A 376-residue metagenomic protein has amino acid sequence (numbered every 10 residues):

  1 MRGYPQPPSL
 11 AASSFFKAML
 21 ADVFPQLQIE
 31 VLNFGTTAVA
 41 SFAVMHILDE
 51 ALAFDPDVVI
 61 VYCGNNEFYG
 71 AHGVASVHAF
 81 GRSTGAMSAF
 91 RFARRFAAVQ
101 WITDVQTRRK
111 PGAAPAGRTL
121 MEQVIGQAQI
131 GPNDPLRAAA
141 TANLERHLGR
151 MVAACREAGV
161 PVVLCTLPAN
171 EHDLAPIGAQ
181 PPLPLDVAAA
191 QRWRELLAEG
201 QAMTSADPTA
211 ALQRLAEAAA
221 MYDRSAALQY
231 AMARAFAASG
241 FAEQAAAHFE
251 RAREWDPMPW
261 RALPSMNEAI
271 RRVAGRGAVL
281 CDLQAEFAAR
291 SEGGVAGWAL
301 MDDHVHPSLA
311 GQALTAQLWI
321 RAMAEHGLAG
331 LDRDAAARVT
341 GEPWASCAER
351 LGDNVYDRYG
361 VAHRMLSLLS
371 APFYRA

Functional and structural regions predicted by a protein language model:
M1-T36, M45-D55, I60, S308 (+1 more regions): Serine-esterase "nucleophile elbow" of acetyl-processing enzymes
L10, Q26, G64-R272, L283-W298 (+1 more regions): Serine-dependent acyl-ester chemistry module
L20, F24, D55, C63 (+3 more regions): A generic secondary-structure signal for well-formed alpha-helical elements
E30-G35, V58-C63, V162-T166, V279-D282: Structural recognition of the beta-strand scaffold that forms the well-ordered cores of secreted hydrolase catalytic
S41, M45, T141, E145 (+1 more regions): Short, amphipathic alpha-helical "lid/cap" segments that border enzyme active or binding sites
R272-V273, A278-E286, H304-L314: Extracellular/surface-associated beta-sandwich interaction domains
A296-R333: C-terminal, active-site-flanking charged/polar segments
